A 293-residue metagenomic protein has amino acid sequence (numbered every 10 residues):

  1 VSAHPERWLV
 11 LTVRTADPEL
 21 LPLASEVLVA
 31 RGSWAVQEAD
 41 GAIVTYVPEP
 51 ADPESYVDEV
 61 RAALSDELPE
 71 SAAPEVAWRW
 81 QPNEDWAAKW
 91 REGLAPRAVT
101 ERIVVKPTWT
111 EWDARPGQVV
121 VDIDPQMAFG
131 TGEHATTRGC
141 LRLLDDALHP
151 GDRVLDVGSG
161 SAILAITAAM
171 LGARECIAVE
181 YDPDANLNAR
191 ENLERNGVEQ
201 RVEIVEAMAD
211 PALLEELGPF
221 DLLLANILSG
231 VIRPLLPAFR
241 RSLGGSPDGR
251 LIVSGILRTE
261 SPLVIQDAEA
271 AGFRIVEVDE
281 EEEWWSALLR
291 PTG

Functional and structural regions predicted by a protein language model:
E6-R115: N-terminal auxiliary segments of SAM/dcSAM-dependent transferases
V44, A77, I177, E203 (+1 more regions): A structural signal for isolated positions on well-ordered beta-strands in alpha/beta enzyme cores
W112, G130, G230: Active-site beta-alpha loop architecture of Rossmann-like, nucleotide-cofactor-dependent enzymes
V121-D122, L155: Conserved beta-strand elements of the Class I
M127, T131-D210: Conserved SAM/SAH cofactor-binding pocket of Class I
A147, Y181-T292: S-adenosylmethionine
